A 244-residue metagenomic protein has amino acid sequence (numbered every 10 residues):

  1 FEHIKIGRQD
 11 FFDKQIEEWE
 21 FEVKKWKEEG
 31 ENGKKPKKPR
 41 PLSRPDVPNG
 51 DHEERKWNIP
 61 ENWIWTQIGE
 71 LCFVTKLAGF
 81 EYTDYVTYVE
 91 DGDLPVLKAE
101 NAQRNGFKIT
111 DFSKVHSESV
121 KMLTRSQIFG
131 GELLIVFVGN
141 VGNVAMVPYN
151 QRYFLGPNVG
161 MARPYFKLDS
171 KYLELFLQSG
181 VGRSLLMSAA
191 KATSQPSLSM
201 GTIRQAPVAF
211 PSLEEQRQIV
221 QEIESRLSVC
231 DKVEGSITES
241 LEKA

Functional and structural regions predicted by a protein language model:
F1-D46: Extended, domain-scale alpha-helical bundle/helix-rich regions
K24, G50, I64-N105, M122-L123 (+2 more regions): Low-complexity, Lys/Gly-biased intrinsically disordered segments
D46-G79, Q205, A209, L213-Q221 (+1 more regions): Non-catalytic DNA-recognition/assembly elements of restriction-modification systems
E81-T83, Q103-K114, L133-G156, S170-L175 (+1 more regions): Short, ligand-facing micro-motifs at secondary-structure edges
K114-L123: Short alpha-helix capping/helix-loop boundary micro-motifs
Q127-F129: Short, well-ordered loop/turn sites that connect or cap secondary structure elements
F137-N140, R152-G160, L168-K171, K191-L213: A short glycine-rich beta-alpha junction/loop motif
